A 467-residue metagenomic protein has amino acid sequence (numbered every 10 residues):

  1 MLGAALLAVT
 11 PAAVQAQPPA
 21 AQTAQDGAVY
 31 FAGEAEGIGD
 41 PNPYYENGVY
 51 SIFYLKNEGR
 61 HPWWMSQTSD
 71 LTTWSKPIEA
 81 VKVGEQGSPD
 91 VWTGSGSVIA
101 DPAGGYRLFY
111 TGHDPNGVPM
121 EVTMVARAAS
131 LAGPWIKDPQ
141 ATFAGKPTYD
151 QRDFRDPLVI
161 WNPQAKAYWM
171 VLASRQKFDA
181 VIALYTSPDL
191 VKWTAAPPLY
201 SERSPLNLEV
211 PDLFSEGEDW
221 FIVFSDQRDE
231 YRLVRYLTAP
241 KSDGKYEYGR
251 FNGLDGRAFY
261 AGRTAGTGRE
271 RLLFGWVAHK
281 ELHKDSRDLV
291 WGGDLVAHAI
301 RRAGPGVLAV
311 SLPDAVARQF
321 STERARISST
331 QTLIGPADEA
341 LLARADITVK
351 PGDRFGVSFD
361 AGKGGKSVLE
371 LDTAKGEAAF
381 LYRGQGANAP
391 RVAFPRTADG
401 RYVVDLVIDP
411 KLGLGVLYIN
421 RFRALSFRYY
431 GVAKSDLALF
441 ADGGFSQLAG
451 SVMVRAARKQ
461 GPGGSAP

Functional and structural regions predicted by a protein language model:
M1-A13: Gram-negative bacterial Sec-dependent N-terminal signal peptides
Q17-P467: Carbohydrate-active catalytic/glycan-binding domains of CAZyme proteins, especially the secreted or lumenal ectodomains
